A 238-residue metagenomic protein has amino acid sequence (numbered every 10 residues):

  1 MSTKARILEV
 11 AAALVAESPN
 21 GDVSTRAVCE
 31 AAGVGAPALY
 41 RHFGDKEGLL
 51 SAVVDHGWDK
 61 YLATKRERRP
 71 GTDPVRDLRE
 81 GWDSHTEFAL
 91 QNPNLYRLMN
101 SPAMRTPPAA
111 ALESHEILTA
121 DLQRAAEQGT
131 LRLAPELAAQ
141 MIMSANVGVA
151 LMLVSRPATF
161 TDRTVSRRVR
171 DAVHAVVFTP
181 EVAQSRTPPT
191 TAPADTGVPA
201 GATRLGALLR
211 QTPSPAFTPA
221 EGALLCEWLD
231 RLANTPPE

Functional and structural regions predicted by a protein language model:
T3-A11, V28, V53-G57, Y61 (+1 more regions): Generic hydrophobic, amphipathic alpha-helix propensity
K4, T25, E47, S51 (+6 more regions): Short, structured helix-loop boundary elements
R6, L14, S18-G48, A52: Helix-turn-helix
V10-L14, F88: Short amphipathic alpha-helical elements of helix-turn-helix/winged-helix folds
A52, A63-R97, P102-T106, E113-E116 (+2 more regions): Hydrophobic alpha-helical connector segments
A103-L151, D162-A175: Amphipathic alpha-helical packing segments from all-alpha helical-bundle domains
A120, A158-E238: C-terminal peripheral helix-coil segments that are non-catalytic and often amphipathic
